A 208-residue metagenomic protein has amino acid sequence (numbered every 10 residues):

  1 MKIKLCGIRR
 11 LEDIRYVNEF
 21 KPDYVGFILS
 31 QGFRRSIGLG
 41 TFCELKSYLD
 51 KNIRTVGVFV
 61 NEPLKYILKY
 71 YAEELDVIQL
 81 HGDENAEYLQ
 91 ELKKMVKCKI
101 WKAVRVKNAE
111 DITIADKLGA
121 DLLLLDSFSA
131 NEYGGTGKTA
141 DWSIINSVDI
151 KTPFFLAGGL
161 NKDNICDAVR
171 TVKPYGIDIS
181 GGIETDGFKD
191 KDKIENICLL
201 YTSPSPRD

Functional and structural regions predicted by a protein language model:
M1-E91, M95-G176, G181-L200: Conserved N-terminal beta1-alpha1 strand-loop-helix module at the mouth
Y201-D208: Conserved small/polar residues in nucleotide/adenosyl-binding loops
